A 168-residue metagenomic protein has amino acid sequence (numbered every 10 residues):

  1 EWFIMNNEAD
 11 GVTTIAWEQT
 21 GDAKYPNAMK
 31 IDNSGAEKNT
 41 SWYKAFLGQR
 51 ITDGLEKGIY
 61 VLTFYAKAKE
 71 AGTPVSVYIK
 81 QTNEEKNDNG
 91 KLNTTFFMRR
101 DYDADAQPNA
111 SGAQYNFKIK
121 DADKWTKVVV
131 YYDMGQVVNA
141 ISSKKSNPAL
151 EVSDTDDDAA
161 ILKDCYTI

Functional and structural regions predicted by a protein language model:
E1, M29, N33-G35, K44-I79 (+1 more regions): Extra-cytoplasmic beta-strand recognition segments
E1-D10: Extracellular carbohydrate-recognition regions
T13-T40: Short carbohydrate-recognition loop motifs
W42-K44, N89-N116: Short beta-strand and strand-turn-strand segments in soluble, beta-rich domains
L47-D53, G112-D121: Beta-strand-rich interaction surfaces with strong enrichment in secreted/lumenal proteins
L55-K57, E70, I119-W125, I161-K163: Surface-exposed coil/turn segments at beta-strand junctions on protein surfaces, enriched
Y78-N89: Short edge-strand/loop segments of extracellular domains
K127-I168: Extracellular beta-strand ligand-recognition surfaces/modules
